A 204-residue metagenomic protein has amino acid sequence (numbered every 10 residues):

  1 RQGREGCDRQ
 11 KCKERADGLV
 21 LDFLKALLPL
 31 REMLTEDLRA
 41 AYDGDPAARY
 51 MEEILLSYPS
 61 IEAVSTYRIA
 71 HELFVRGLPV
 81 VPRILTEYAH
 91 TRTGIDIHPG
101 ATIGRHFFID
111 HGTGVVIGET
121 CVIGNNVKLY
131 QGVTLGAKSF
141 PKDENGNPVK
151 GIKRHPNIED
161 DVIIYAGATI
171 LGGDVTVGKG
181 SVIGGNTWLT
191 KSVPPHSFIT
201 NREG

Functional and structural regions predicted by a protein language model:
R1-E87: Terminal amphipathic alpha-helical/low-complexity segments used for targeting or macromolecular assembly
R49-M51, R68, H90-R92, G184 (+1 more regions): Residue-level signal for pocket-adjacent positions within structured domains
I54-L55, I109, E144: A short, structure-level motif marking secondary-structure boundaries and short turns
S60, R76, V80, H98 (+2 more regions): A short glycine-/small-residue-rich loop at the edge of a beta-strand within enzyme catalytic domains
Y88-H90, V149: Short solvent-exposed loop/turn micro-motifs enriched in small/polar/acidic residues
T93, H98-P99, G104-R105, D110-E119 (+10 more regions): Left-handed beta-helix
N145-R154: Regulatory activation segment
